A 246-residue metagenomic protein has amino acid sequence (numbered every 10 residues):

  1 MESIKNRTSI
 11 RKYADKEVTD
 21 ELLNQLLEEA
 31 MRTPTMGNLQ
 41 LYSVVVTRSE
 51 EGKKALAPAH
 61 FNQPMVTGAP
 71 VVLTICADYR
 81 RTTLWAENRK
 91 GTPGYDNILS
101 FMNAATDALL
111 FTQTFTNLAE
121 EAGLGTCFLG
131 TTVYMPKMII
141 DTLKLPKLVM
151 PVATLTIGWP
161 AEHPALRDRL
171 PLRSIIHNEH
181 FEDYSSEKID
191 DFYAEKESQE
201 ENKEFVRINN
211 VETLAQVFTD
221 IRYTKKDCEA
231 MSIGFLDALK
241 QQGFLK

Functional and structural regions predicted by a protein language model:
M1-K246: Acidic, surface-exposed loops and disordered segments
